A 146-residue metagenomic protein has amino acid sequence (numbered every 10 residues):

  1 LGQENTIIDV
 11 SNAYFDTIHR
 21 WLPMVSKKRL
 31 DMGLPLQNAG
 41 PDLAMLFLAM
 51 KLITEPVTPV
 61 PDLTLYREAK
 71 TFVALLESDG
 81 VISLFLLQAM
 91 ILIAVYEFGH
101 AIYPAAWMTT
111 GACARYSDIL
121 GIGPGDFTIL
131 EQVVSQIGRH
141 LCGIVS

Functional and structural regions predicted by a protein language model:
E4-S146: Acidic, Ser/Thr-rich, low-complexity intrinsically disordered regions in fungal proteins
